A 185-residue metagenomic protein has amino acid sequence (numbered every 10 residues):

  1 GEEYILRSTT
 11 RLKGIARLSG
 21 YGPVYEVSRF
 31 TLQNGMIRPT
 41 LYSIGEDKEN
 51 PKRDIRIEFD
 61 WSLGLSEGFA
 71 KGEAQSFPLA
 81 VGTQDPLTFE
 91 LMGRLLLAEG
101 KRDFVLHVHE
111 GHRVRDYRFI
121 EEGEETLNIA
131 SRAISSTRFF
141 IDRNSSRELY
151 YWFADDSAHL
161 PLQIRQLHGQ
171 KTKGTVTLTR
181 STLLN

Functional and structural regions predicted by a protein language model:
G1-F59, L97-N185: Acidic, serine/threonine-rich low-complexity disordered tracts
E49-G93: Hydrophobic, well-structured mid-protein blocks that either form specific transmembrane helices
